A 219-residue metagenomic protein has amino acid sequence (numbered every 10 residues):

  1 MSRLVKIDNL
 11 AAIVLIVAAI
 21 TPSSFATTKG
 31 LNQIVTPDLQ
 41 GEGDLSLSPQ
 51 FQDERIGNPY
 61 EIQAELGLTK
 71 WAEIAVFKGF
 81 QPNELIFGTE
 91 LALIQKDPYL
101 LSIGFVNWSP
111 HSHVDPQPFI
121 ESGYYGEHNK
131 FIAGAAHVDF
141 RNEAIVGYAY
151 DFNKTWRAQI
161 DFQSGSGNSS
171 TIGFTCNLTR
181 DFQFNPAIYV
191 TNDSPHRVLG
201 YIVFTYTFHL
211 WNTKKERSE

Functional and structural regions predicted by a protein language model:
S2-A11: Bacterial N-terminal signal peptides that target proteins for export
L10-A19: Sec-dependent N-terminal signal peptides
T21-S23: N-terminal signal peptide c-region/cleavage motif recognized by signal peptidases
F25-P118, G123-N129, Y148-D161, G165-E219: Transmembrane beta-barrel domains of Gram-negative outer membranes and organellar outer membranes
G134-H137, D161: Catalytic beta/alpha-barrel core
